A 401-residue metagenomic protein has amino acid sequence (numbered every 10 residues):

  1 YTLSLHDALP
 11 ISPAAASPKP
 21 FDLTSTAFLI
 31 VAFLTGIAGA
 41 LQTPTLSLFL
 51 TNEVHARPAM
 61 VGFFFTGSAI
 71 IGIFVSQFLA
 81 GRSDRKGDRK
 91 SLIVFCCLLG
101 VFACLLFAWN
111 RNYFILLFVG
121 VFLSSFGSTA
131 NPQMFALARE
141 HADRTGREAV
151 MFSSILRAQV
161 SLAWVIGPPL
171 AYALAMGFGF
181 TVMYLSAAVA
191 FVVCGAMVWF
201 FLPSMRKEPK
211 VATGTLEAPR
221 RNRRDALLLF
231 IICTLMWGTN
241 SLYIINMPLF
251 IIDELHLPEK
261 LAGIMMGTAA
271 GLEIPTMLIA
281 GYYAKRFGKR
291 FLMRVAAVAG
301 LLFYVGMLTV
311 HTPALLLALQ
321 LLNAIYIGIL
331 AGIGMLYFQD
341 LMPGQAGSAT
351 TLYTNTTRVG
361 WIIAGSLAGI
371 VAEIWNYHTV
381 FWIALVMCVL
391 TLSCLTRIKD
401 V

Functional and structural regions predicted by a protein language model:
Y1-L9: Short, small-residue-biased leader/transition segments that mark boundaries at the very start of proteins
S17-A69, N240-E254, A262: Helix-loop boundary and gating motifs at the non-cytosolic
F33, F114-N131, T234, L315-I329: Hydrophobic core of transmembrane alpha-helices in multi-pass small-molecule transporters, especially MFS/SLC-type
F74-D88, A175, T276-G288, A372: Helix-to-loop junctions at the C-terminal end of transmembrane segments in multipass secondary transporters
S91-L105, A188, F291-G306, L385: Structural signature of the two symmetry-related core transmembrane helices
S128-D143, I329-M342: Intracellular juxtamembrane helix-capping segments at the cytosolic ends of symmetry-related transmembrane helices
R290-G334: C-terminal transmembrane helical hairpin of 12-TM major facilitator-type secondary transporters
G344-I374: A late C-terminal transmembrane helix in Major Facilitator Superfamily
